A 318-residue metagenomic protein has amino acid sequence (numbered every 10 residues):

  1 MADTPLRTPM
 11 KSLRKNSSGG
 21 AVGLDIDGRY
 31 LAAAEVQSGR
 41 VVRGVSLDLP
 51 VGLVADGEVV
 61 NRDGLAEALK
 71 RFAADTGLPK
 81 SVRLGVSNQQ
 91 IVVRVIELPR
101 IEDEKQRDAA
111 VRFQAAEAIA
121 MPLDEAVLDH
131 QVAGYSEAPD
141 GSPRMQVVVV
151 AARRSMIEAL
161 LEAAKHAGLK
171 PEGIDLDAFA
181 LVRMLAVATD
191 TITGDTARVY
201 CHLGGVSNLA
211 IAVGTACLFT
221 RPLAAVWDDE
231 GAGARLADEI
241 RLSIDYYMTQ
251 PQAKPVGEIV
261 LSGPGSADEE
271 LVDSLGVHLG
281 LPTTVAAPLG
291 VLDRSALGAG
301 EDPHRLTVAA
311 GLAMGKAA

Functional and structural regions predicted by a protein language model:
M1-A318: Hydrophobic/aromatic-enriched cytosolic interaction surfaces used to assemble or bind macromolecules
